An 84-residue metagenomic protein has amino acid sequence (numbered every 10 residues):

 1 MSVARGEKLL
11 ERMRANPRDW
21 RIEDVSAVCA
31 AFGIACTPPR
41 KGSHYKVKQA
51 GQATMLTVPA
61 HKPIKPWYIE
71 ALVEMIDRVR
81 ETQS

Functional and structural regions predicted by a protein language model:
M1-K41, K48-S84: Basic nucleic-acid-binding interfaces
